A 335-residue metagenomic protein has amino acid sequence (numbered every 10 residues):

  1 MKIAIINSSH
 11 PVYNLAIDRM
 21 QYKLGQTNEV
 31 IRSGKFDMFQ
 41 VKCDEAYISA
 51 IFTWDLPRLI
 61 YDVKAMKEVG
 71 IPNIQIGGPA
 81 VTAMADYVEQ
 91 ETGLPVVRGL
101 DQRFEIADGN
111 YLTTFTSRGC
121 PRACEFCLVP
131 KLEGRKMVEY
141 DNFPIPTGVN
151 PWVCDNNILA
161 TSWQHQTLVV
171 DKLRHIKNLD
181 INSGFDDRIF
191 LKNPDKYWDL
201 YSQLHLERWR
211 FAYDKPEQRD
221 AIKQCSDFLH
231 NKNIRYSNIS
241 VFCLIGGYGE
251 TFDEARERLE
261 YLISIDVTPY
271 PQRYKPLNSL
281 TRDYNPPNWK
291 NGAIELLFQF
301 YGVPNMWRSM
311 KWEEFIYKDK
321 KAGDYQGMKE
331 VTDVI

Functional and structural regions predicted by a protein language model:
K2-L112: Glycine-rich beta-alpha loop elements in corrinoid/cobalamin-binding modules across cobalamin-dependent enzymes
A4-H10, R32, Y47-T53, G78 (+3 more regions): Core AdoMet radical
V12-Y13, D55-L56, T82-D86, A123 (+4 more regions): Short catalytic/ligand-binding loop motif for oxyanion handling, primarily in non-cytosolic enzymes, centered on
L15-R19, D108-T147: Canonical Radical SAM [4Fe-4S] cluster-binding loop centered on the CxxxCxxC motif and its immediate flanking residues
M20, R58-M66, L168-V169, K196-L200 (+2 more regions): A general structural detector for well-ordered alpha-helical segments in enzyme core domains, enriched
G25, M66-E68, E89, L173-R174 (+3 more regions): N-terminal cationic-hydrophobic initiation segments that often serve targeting/anchoring roles
I60-E68, Y140-P146, L229, N233: Short, basic/hydrophobic alpha-helical segments
Q203, R208-R210, E217-I335: A structural motif corresponding to the C-terminal lobe/cap of the Radical SAM core domain
